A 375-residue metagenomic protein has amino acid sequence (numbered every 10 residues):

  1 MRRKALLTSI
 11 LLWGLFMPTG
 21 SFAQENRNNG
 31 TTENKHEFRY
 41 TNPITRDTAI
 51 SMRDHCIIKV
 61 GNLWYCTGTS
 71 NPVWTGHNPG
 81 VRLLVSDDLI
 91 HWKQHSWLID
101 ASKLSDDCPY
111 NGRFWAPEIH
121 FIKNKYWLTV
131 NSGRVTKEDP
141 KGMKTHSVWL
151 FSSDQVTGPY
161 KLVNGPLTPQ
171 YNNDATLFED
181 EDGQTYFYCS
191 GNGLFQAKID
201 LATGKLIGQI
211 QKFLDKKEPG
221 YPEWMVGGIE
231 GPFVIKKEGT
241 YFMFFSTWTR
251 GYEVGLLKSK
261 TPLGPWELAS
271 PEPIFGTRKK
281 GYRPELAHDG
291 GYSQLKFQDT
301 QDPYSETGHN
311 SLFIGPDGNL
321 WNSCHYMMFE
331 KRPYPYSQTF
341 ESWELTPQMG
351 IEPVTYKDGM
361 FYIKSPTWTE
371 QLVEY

Functional and structural regions predicted by a protein language model:
M1-R27: Bacterial Sec-dependent N-terminal signal peptides
Q24-Y375: Carbohydrate-active catalytic/glycan-binding domains of CAZyme proteins, especially the secreted or lumenal ectodomains
